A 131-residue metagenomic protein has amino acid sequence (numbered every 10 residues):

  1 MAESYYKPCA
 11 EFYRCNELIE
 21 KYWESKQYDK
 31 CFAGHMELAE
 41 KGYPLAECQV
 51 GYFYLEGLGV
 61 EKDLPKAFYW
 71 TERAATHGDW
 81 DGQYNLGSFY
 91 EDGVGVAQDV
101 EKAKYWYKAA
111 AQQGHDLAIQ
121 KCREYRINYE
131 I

Functional and structural regions predicted by a protein language model:
M1-A10: Long, contiguous interaction/recruitment modules in multidomain scaffold/adaptor proteins
A10-E11, E40-P44, E56-L58, D63 (+6 more regions): Short helix-capping/linker turns of helical repeat alpha-solenoids
A10-K41, E56: Alpha-helical segment of the N-proximal tetratricopeptide repeat
N16-K21, Q49-E56, N85-D92, K121-Y129: Hydrophobic face of amphipathic alpha-helices that form TPR/SEL1-like repeat modules and related alpha-solenoid
